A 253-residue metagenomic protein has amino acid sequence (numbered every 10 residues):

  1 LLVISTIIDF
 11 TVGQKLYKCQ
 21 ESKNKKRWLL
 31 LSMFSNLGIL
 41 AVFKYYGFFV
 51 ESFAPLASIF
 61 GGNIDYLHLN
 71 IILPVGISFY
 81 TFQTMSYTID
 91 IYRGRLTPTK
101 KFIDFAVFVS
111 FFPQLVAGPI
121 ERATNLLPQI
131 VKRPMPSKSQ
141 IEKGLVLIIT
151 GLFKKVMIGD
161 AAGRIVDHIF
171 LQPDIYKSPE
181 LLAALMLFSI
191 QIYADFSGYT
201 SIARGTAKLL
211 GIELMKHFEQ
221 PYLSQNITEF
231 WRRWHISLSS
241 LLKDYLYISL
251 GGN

Functional and structural regions predicted by a protein language model:
L1-N253: Membrane-embedded transmembrane alpha-helical bundles that form the catalytic cores of multi-pass lipid-modifying
